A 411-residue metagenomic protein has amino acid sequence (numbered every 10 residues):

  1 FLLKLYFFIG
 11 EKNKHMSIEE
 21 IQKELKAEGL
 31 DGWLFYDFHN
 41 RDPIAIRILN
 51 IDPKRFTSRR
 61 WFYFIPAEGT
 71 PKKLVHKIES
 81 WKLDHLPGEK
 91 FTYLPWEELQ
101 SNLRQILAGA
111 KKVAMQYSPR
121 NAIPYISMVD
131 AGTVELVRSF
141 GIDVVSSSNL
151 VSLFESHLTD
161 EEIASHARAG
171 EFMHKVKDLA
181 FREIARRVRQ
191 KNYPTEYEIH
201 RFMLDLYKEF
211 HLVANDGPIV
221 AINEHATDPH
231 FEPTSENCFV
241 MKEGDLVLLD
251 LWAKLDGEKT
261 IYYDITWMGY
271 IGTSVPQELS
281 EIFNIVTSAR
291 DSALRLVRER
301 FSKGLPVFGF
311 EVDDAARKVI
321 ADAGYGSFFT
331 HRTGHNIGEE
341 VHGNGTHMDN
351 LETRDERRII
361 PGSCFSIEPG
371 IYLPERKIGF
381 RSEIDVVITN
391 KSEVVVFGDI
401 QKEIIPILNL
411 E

Functional and structural regions predicted by a protein language model:
L2-L5: Leucine-biased recognition of intrinsically disordered, low-complexity hydrophobic segments
F7-E411: Active-site neighborhoods and metal-handling regions in enzymes and metal-associated proteins
